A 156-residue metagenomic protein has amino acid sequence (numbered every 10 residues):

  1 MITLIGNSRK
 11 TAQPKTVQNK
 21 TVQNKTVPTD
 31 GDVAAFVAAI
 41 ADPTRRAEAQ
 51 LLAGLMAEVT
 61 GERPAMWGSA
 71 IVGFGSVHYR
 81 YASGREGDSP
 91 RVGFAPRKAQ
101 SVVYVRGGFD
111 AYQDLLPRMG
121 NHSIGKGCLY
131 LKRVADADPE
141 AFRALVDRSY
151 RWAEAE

Functional and structural regions predicted by a protein language model:
M1-E156: Charge-dense, helix-prone N-terminal extensions
